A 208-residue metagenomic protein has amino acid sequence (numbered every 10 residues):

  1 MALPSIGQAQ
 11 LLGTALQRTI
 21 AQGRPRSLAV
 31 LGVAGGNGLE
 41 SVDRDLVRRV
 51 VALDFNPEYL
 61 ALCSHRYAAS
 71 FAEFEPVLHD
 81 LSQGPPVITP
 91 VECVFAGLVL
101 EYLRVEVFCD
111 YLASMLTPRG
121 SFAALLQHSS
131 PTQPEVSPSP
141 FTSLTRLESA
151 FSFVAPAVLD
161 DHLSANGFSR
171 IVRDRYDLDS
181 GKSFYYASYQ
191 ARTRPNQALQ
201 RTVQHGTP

Functional and structural regions predicted by a protein language model:
M1-G23: Class I SAM-dependent methyltransferase Rossmann-like catalytic core, especially the SAM/SAH-binding loop
S27-G84: Class I SAM-dependent methyltransferase SAM/SAH-binding core
G84-V94: A short acidic, Gly/Pro-enriched loop at the edge of an enzyme's catalytic core that lines a small-molecule cofactor
E92-E106: A short SAM/SAH-binding and catalytic strip from SAM-dependent methyltransferases
Y102-M115, L126: A short, conserved alpha-helix within the catalytic core of class I
S121-V154: Conserved class I S-adenosyl-L-methionine
E148-G167: Short alpha-helix
N166-F168, V172-P208: Core SAM-dependent methyltransferase catalytic element
